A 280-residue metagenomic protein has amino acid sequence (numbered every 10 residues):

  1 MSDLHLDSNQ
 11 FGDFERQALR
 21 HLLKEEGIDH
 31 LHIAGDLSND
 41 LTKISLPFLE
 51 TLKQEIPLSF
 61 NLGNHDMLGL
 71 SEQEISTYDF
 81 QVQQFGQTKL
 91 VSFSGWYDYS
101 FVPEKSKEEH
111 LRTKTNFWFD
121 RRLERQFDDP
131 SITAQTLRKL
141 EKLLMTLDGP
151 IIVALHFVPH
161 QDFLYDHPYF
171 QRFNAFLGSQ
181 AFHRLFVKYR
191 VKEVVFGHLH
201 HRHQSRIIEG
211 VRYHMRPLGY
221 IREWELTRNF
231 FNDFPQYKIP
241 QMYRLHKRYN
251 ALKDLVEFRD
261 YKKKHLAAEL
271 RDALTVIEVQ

Functional and structural regions predicted by a protein language model:
M1-Q54, M67-G69, W118-L123, L270 (+1 more regions): N-terminal active-site segment of His-dependent metallophosphoesterases
M1-S2, L31-D36, L58-N64, T77-D79 (+4 more regions): Active-site neighborhood of phospho(di)ester-bond hydrolases with catalytic His/Asp-centered motifs
M1-S8, Q87-G95, I152-A154, R212-P217: Active-site-proximal beta-strand elements of phosphoester/diester hydrolases
L6-Q10, S38-I44, H65-S71, Q83 (+4 more regions): Active-site environment of divalent metal-dependent phosphoester hydrolases
R20-L23, E74-Q87, V91, T136-G149: Short amphipathic alpha-helices and their capping/turn segments at secondary-structure boundaries
L52, S59, G86-K89, H160-L245: Conserved beta-sheet core of the metallophosphoesterase superfamily
V91-D148, F157-Y169, Q241, K247-D254: Active-site-proximal loop/helix segment associated with metal-binding centers of metalloenzymes
T133-L137, Y237-Q280: A short C-terminal boundary segment appended to hydrolase-like catalytic domains
